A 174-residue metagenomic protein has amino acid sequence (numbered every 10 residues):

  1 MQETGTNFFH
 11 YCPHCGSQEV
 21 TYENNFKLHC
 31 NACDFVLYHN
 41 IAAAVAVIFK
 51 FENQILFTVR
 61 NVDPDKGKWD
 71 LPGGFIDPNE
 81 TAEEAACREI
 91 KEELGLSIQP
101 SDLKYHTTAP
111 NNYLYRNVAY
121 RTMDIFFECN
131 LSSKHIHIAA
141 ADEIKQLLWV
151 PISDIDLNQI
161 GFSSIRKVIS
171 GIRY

Functional and structural regions predicted by a protein language model:
Q2, K50-E92: Conserved Nudix-box catalytic region and its N-terminal flanking loop in Nudix hydrolases and closely related
G5-F9, F26: Short metal-coordination and nucleic-acid-contact micro-motifs, chiefly zinc-binding Cys/His arrays
C12-C15, C30-C33: Short cysteine-rich clusters marking metal-coordination/redox-active sites
V20-T21, Y38: Short functional micro-motifs and their immediate structural scaffolds
T21-K27: Short linker/helix segments within small regulatory modules
A32-L56, F75: Conserved N-terminal beta-strand and adjoining loop/helix that marks the start of the Nudix/MutT-like hydrolase domain
T107-I136: Active-site-adjacent beta-strand/loop module that shapes the phosphate/pyrophosphate-binding cleft
I138-V168: NUDIX/MutT-family hydrolases
